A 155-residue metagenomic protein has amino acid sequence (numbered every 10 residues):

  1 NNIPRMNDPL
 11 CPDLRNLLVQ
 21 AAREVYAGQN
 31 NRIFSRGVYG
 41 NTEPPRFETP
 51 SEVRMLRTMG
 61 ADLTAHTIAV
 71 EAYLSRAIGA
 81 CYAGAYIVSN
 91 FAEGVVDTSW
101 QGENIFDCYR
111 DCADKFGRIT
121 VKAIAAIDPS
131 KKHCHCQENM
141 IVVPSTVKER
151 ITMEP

Functional and structural regions predicted by a protein language model:
N1-G94, E103, D107, D114-P155: Glycine-rich phosphate- or other oxyanion-binding loops that anchor nucleotides, phosphorylated ligands
D97: Short acidic, glycine/serine/threonine-rich loops at helix termini
